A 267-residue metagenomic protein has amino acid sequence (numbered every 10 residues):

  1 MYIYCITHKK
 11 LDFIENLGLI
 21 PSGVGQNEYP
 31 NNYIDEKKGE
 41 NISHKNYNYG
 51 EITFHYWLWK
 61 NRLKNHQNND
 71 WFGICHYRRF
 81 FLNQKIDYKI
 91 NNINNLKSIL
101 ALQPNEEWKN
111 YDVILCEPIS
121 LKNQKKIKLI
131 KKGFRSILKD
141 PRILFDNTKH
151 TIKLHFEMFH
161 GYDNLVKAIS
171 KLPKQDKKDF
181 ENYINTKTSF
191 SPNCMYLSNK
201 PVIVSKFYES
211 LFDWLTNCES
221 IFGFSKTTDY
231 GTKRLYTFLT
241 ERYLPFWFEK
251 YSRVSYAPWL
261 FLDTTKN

Functional and structural regions predicted by a protein language model:
M1-N267: ER/Golgi luminal nucleotide-sugar-dependent glycosyltransferases, focusing on the catalytic module
